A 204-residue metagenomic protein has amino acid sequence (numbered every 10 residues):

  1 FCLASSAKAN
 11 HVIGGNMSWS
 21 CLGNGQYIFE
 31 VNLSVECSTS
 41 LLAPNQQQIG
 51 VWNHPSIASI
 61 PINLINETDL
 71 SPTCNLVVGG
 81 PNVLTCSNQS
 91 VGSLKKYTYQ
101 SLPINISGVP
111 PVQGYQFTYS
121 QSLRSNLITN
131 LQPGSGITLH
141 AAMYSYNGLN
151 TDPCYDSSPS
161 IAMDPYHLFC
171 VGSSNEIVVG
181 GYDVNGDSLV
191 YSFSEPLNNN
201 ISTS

Functional and structural regions predicted by a protein language model:
F1-K8: C-terminal segment of classical bacterial N-terminal signal peptides
K8-S204: Long, compositionally biased, intrinsically disordered segments
